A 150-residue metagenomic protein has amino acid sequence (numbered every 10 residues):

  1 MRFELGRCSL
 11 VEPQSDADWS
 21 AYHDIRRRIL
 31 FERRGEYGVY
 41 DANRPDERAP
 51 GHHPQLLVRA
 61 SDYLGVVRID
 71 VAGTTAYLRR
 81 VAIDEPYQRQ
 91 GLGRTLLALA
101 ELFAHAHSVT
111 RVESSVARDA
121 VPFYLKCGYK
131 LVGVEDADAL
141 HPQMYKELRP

Functional and structural regions predicted by a protein language model:
M1-A17, P150: Conserved N-terminal entry element of GNAT/NAT acetyltransferase domains
D24-A60: Active-site rim helix/loop that mediates acceptor-substrate recognition in acyltransferases
L56, D62-D70, Y77-A82: Conserved beta-strand in the GNAT
V71-V81, Q88, D138-H141: A conserved beta-turn-beta hairpin within the catalytic core of GNAT-like acetyltransferases that forms part
I83, R89-L102: Conserved acetyl-CoA-binding loop-helix of GNAT-fold acetyltransferases
L97, A104-A117: Conserved GNAT acetyl-CoA-binding A-motif
R118-L140: Conserved active-site alpha-helix within GNAT-family acetyltransferase domains
K146-E147: A general lysine-centric signal
